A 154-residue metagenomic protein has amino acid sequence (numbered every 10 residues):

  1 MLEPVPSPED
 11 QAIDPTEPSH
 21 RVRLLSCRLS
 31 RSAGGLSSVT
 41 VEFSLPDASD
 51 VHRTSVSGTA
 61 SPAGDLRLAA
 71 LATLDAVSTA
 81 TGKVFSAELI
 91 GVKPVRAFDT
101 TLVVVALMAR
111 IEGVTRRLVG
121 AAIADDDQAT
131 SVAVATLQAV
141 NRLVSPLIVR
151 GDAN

Functional and structural regions predicted by a protein language model:
M1-P6, P46-V51, S55, V149-N154: Intrinsically disordered, low-complexity regions
L2-V39: Non-catalytic linker/capping segments at the edges of enzyme domains
L29-R31, G35-A48, H52, T101-G113: Short beta-strand elements
G34-L36, G64, L68, D127 (+2 more regions): Conserved active-site and cofactor/substrate-binding residues in soluble primary-metabolism enzymes
F43-L45, D50-D75, T79: Acidic (E/D-rich), amphipathic helical modules within compact regulatory domains
R53, E112-N154: Mixed-charge, glycine-accented linear interaction segment located at domain edges/termini
R67-L74, T100-V103, T136: Mid-membrane cores of alpha-helical transmembrane segments in multi-pass membrane proteins, especially transporters
D75-Q128: Short, solvent-exposed interaction modules
